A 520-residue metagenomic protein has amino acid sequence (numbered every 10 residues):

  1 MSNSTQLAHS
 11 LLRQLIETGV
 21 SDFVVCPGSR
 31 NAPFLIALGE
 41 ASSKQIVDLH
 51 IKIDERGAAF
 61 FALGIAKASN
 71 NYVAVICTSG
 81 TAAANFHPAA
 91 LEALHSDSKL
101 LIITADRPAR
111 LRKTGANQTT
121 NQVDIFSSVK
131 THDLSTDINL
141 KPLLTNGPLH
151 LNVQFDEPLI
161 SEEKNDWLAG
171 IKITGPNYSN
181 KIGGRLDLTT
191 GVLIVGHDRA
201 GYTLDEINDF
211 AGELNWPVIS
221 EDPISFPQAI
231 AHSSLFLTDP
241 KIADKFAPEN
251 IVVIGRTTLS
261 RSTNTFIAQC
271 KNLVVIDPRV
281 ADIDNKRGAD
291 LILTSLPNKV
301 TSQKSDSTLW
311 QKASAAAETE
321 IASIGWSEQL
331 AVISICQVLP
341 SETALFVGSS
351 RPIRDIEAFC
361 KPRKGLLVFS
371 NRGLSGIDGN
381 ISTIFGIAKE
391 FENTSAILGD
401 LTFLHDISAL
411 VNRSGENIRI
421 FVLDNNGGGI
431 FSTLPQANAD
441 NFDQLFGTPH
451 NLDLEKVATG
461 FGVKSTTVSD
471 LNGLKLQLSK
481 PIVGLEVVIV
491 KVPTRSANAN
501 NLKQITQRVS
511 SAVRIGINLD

Functional and structural regions predicted by a protein language model:
M1-N3, F266-I353, V463-D520: Phosphate/pyrophosphate-binding active-site segments
S2, F126, P142-T189: Conformationally flexible catalytic loops at phosphate/diphosphate-handling active centers
S4-I76, A84, F359: N-terminal cofactor/phosphate-binding cores enriched in small/glycine residues, especially glycine-rich loops such as
A8-I16, S29-R30, F34-L38, K312-F391: Active-site diphosphate/adenylate-binding microenvironment
S21-V25, D48-H50, A68-T104, A247-G255 (+2 more regions): A short, small-residue-rich loop immediately preceding and capping a beta-strand
L63, K67, S79, N85 (+5 more regions): Glycine-rich, anion-gripping cofactor-binding loops and their flanking helix/strand elements in enzyme active sites
E92-A93, I103, A109-V123, C360-D520: Thiamine diphosphate
A93, I102-N139, I219-A313, R413 (+2 more regions): Glycine-rich, acidic loop regions that bind phosphate or pyrophosphate groups
